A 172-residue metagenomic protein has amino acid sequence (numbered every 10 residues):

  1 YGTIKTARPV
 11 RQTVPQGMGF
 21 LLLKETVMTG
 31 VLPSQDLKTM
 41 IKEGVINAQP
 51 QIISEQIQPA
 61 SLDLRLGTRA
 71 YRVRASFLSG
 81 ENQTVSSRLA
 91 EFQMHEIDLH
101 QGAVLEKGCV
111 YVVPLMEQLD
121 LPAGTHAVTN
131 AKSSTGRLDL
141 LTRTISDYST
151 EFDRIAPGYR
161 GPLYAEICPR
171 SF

Functional and structural regions predicted by a protein language model:
I4, L22-F172: Non-catalytic terminal segments and appended small domains
T6-L21: Positively charged N-terminal leader segments that act as targeting/secretion signals
